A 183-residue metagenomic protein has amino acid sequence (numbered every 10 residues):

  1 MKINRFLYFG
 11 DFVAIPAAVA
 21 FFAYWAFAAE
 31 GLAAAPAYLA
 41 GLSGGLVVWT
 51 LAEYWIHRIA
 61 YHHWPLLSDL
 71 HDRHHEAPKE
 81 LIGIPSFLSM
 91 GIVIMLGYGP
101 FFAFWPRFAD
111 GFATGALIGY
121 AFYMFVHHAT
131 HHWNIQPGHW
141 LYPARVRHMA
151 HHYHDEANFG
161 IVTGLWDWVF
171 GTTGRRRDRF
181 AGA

Functional and structural regions predicted by a protein language model:
M1-A14: N-terminal membrane topogenic signal
I3-R5, P65-V93: Juxtamembrane helix-capping/reentrant segments at transmembrane boundaries
D11-W25, G83-F102: Core segments of transmembrane alpha-helices that mediate helix-helix packing or line hydrophobic substrate/ligand
P16, L42, L46, T50 (+5 more regions): Alpha-helical transmembrane spans of integral membrane proteins, capturing the lipid-embedded, hydrophobic core of TM
F22-L42, G99-G111: Helix-coil boundary and interhelical linker segments in multi-pass alpha-helical membrane proteins
G44-A60, A116-W133: Transmembrane alpha-helical segments that form the membrane-embedded catalytic/substrate-channel core of multi-pass
P65, H132-A183: Membrane-proximal soluble regions of multi-pass membrane proteins
F101-V126, R177-A183: Hydrophobic alpha-helical transmembrane segments and immediately flanking/interface helices in integral membrane
